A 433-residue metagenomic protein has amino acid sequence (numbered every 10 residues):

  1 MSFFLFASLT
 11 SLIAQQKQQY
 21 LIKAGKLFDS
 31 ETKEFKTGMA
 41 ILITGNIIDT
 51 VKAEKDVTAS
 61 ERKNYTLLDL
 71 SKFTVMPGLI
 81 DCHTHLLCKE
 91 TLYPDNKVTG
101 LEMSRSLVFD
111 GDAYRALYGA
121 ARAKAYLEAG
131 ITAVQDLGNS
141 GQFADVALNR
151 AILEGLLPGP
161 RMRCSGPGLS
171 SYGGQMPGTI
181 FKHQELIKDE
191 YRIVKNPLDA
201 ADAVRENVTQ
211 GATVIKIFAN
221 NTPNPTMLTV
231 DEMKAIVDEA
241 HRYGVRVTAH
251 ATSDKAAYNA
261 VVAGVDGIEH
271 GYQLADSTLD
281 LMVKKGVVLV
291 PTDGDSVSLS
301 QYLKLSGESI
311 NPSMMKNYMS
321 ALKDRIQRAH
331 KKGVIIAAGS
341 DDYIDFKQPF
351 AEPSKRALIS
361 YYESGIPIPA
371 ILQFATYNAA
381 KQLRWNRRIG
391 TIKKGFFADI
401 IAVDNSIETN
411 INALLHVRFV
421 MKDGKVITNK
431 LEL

Functional and structural regions predicted by a protein language model:
M1-Q18: Bacterial Sec-dependent N-terminal signal peptides
Q18, T32-M76: Histidine-rich, glycine-flanked metal-binding segment
F73-R150, E154-L156, A260-A263: Metal-associated gating/positioning segment near the N- to mid-region
C88-Y114, Y172-K188, K285-M319, G333-I336 (+1 more regions): Active-site gating loops and adjacent loop-to-helix segments of metal-dependent hydrolytic enzymes
V108, D112, G119-D145, G159-P167 (+5 more regions): Divalent metal-dependent hydrolysis catalytic cores, especially in the metallo-beta-lactamase
G138-Q142, V146, L153-N259: Histidine/acidic-residue-rich, glycine-tolerant segments that coordinate divalent metal ions
Y172, I217-K323, A337, D342-K347 (+4 more regions): Active-site core of metal-dependent hydrolases
R242, S320-S406: His/Asp/Glu-enriched, well-ordered alpha-helical/loop segment that forms or immediately abuts the divalent-metal
